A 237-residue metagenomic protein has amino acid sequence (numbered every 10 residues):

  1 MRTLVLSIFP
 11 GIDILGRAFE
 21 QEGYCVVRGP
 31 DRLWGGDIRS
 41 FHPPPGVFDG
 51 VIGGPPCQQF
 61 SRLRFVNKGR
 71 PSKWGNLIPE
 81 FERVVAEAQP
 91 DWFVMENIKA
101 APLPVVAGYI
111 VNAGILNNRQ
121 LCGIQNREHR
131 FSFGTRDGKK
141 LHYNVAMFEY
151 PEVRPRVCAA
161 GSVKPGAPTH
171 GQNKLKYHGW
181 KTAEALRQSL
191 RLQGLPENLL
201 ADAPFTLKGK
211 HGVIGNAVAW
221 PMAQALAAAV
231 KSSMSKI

Functional and structural regions predicted by a protein language model:
T3-P43, D49, G53, L77: SAM cofactor-binding core of SAM-dependent methyltransferases, primarily the Rossmann-like beta-alpha-beta module
I8-F9, D37-G50, C57-E184, L190-R191 (+1 more regions): Class I S-adenosyl-L-methionine
G16, E20-C25, P102, A107 (+1 more regions): Class I S-adenosyl-L-methionine
G171-Q172, D202-G209: Short coil/turn segments at secondary-structure boundaries
Q193-P204: Active-site-adjacent bridging/hinge elements
K210-W220, A228: Short, compact, well-ordered microdomains
A223: Acidic-aromatic/histidine active-site loop/patch
A227-I237: Short, hydrophobic alpha-helical segments
